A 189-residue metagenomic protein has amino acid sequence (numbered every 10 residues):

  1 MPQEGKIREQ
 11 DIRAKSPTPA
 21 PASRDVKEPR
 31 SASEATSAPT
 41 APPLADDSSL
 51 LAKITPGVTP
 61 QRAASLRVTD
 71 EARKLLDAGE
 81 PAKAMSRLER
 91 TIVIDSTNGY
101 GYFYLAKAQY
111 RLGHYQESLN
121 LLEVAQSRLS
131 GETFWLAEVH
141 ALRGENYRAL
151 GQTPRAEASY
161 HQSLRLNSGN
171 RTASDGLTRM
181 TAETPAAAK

Functional and structural regions predicted by a protein language model:
V58-E89, V93-I94: Alpha-helical segment of the N-proximal tetratricopeptide repeat
T91, V124-A125, L129, Q162-S163: Canonical positions in the second alpha-helix
